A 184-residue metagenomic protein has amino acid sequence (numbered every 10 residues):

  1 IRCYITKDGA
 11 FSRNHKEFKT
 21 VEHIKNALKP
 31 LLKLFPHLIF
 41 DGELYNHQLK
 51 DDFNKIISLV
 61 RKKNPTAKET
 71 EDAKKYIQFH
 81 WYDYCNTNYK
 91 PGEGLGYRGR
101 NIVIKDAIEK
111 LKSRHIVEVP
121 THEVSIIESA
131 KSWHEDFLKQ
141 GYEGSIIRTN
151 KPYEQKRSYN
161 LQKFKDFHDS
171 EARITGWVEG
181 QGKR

Functional and structural regions predicted by a protein language model:
I1-H15, T87, E109-R184: Nucleic-acid 5′ end/cap handling module spanning
I1-R114: Covalent nucleotidyltransferase
